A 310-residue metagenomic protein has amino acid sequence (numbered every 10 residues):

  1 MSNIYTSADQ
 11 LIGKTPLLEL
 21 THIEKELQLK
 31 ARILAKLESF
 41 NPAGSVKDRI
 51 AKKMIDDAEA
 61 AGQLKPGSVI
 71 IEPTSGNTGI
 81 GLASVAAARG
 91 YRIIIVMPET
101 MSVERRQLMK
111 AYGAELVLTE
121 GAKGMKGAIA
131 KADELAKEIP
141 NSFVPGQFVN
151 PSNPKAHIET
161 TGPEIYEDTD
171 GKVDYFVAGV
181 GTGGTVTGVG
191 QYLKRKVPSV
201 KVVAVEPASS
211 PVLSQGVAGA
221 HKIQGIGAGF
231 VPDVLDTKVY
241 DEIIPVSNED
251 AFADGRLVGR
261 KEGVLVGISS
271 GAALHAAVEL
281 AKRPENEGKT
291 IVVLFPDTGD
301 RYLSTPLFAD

Functional and structural regions predicted by a protein language model:
M1-D310: PLP-dependent amino-acid enzyme catalytic core
